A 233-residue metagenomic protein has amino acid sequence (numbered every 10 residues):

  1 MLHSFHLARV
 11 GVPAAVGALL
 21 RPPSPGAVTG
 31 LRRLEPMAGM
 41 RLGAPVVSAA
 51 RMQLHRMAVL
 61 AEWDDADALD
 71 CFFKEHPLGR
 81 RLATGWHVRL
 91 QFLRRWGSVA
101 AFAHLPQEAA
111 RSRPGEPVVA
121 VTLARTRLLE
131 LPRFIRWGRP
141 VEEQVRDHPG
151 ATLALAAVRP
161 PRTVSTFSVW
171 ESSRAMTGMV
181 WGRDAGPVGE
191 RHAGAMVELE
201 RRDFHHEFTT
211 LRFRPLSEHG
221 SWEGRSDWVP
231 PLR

Functional and structural regions predicted by a protein language model:
M1-M57, A66-F72, A83-R159, A175-G186 (+1 more regions): Short S/T/G/P-rich N-terminal loop/turn motif that feeds into the first structured element of a domain
V59-A61, T166: Generic transmembrane alpha-helix motif of multi-pass integral membrane proteins
A61, L69-L78: A basic- and aromatic-enriched beta-loop-alpha substructure that forms the phosphate/nucleotide- and DNA/RNA-contacting
A157-V158, S165-S168: Alpha-helical membrane segments in multi-pass integral membrane proteins
V158-P160, H192-A195, L199: Acidic/histidine-enriched, beta-strand-rich ligand/metal-binding domains
G186-H192: Compact nucleic-acid interaction/catalytic patches
